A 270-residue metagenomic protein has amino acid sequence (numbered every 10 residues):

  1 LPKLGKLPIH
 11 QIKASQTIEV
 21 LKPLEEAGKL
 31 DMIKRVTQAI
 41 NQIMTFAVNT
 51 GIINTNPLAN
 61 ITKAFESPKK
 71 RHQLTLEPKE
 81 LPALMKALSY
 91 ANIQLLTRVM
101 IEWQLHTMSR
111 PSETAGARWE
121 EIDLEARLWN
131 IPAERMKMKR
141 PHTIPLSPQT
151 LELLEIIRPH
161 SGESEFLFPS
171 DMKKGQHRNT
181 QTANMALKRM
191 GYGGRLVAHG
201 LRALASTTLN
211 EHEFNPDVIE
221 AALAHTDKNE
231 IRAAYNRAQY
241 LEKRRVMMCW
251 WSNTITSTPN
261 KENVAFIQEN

Functional and structural regions predicted by a protein language model:
L1-A27, I43-F46: Basic/aromatic-enriched alpha-helical hairpins
K13, M32-A39, E77, L96-T97 (+8 more regions): Hydrophobic (often cysteine-bearing) scaffold residues that line and stabilize catalytic clefts of nucleotide/cofactor
E26-A39, N49, I53-A117, E125 (+3 more regions): Basic, Lys/Arg- and aromatic-enriched nucleic-acid-binding interface segment
D31, N49, E102, H106-E113 (+3 more regions): C-terminal catalytic core of tyrosine-transesterase DNA break-rejoin enzymes
T55, E121-L128, G193-R195, F214-N236 (+1 more regions): Short, polar N-cap/turn motifs at the start of nucleic acid-interacting alpha helices
E77-P82, A126, P145-G194, G200 (+2 more regions): Active-site/catalytic core of tyrosine-dependent DNA strand-transfer enzymes
K137, P148-E152, I156-S164, P169-G175 (+2 more regions): C-terminal secondary-structure termini that scaffold catalytic or DNA-interacting sites
